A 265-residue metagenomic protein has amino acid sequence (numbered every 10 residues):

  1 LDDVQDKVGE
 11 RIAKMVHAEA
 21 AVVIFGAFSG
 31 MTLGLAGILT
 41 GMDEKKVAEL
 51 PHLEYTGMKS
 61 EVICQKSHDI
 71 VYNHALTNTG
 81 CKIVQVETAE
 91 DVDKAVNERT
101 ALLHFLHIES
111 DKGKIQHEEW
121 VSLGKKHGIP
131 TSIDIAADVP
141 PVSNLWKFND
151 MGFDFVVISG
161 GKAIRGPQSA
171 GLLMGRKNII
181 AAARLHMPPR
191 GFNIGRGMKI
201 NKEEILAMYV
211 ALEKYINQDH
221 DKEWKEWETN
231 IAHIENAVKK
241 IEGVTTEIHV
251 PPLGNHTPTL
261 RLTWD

Functional and structural regions predicted by a protein language model:
L1-D2: Glycine-rich phosphate-binding segment of PLP-dependent enzymes
G9-I24, F28-Y215, V238-K239: Conserved PLP-enzyme active-site core in the AAT-like
I83-Q85, G243-H249: Short secondary-structure junctions
L212-N236: Structural signature of PLP-dependent enzymes
D219, I241-V244: An accessory alpha-helical subdomain
T246-D265: Conserved PLP-binding catalytic core of the aspartate aminotransferase-like
